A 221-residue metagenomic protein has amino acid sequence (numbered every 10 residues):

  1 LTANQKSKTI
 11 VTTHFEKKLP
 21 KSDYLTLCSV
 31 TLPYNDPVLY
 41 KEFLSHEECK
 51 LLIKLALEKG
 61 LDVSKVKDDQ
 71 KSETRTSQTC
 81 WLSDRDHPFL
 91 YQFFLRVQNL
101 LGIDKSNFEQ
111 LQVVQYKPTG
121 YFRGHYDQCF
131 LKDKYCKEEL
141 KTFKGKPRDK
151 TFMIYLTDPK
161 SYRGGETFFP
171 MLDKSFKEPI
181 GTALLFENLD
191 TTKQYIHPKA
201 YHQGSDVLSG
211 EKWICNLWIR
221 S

Functional and structural regions predicted by a protein language model:
L1-S221: Fe(II)/2-oxoglutarate oxygenase catalytic core
